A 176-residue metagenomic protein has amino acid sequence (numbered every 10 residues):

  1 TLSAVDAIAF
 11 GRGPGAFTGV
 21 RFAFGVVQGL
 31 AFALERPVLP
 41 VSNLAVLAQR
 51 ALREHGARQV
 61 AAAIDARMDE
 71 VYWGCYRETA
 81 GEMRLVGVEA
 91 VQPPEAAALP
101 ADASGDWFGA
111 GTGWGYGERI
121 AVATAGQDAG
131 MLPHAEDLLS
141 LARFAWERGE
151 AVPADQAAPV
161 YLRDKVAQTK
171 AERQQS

Functional and structural regions predicted by a protein language model:
T1-A4: Helix-rich "cap/lid" substructures immediately adjacent to catalytic or cofactor-binding pockets
I8, G15, L30, G109 (+2 more regions): A residue-level signal for conserved active-site and pocket-lining positions in enzyme catalytic cores
A9-P37: DPxDG-like acidic metal-binding loop motif
V20, V41, D155-Q156: Non-catalytic, surface-exposed connector residues within folded enzymatic/regulatory domains
Q28, F32, R53, V122 (+1 more regions): Short, well-ordered alpha-helices that flank and scaffold nucleotide-derived cofactor binding pockets
P37-H134, Y161, V166-A167: Surface "functional belts" at beta-alpha junctions
G126-S176: Acyltransferase
